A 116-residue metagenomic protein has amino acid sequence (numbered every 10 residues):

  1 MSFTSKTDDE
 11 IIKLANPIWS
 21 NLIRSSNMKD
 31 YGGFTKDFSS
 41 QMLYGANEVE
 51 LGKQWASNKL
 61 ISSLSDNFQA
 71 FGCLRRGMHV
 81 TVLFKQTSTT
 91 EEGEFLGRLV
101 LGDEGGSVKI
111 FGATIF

Functional and structural regions predicted by a protein language model:
M1-M28: Short, low-complexity N-terminal intrinsically disordered segments enriched in polar/charged residues
N21-L22, G33-F34, F84: Residue-level detection of beta-strand scaffold positions
N27-Q41: Short, well-ordered alpha-helical segments enriched in acidic and aromatic residues
S40-N58: A solvent-exposed, acidic/Ser-Thr-rich amphipathic alpha-helical stretch
G52-D103, G112-F116: Surface-exposed, charged secondary-structure patches
G106: Catalytic subdomain that performs nucleotidyl-dependent activation
